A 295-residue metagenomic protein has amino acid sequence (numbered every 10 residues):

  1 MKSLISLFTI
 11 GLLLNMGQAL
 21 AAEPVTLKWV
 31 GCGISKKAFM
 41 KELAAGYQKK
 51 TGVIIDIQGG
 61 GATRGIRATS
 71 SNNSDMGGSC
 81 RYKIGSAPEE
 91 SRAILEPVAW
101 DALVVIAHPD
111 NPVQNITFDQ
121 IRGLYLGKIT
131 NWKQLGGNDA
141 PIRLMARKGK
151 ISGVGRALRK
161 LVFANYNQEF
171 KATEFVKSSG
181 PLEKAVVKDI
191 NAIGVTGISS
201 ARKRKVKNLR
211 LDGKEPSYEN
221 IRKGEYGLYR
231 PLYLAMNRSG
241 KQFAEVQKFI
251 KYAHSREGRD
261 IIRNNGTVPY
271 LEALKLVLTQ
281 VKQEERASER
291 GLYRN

Functional and structural regions predicted by a protein language model:
M1-I5: Positively charged n-region of N-terminal signal peptides that target proteins for export
S6-N15: Bacterial N-terminal signal peptides
A21-N295: Exported/periplasmic ABC-transporter solute-binding proteins
